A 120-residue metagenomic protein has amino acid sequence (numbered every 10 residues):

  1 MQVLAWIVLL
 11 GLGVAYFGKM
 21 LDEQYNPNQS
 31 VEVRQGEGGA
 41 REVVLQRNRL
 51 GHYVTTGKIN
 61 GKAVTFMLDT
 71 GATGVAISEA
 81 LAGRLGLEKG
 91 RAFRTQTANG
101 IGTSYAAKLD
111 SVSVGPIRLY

Functional and structural regions predicted by a protein language model:
M1-Y120: Pepsin/retropepsin-fold aspartyl endopeptidases
